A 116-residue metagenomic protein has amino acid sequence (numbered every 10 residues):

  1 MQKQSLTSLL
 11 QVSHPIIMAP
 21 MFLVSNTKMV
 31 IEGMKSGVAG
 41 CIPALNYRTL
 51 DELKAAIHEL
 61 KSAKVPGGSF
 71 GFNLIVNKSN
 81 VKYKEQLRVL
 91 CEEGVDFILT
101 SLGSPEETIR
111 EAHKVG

Functional and structural regions predicted by a protein language model:
M1-G116: Active-site entrance/lid segments in N-terminal catalytic domains of soluble metabolic enzymes
